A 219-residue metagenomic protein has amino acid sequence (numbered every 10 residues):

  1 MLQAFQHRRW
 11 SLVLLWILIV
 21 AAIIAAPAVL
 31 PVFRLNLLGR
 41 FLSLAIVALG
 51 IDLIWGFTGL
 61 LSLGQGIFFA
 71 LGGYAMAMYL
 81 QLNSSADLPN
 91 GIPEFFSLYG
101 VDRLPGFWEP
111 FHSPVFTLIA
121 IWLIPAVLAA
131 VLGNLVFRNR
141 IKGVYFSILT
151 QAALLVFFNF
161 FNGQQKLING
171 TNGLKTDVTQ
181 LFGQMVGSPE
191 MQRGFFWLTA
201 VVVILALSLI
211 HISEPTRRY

Functional and structural regions predicted by a protein language model:
M1-R218: Transmembrane alpha-helices and adjacent helix-loop boundaries
